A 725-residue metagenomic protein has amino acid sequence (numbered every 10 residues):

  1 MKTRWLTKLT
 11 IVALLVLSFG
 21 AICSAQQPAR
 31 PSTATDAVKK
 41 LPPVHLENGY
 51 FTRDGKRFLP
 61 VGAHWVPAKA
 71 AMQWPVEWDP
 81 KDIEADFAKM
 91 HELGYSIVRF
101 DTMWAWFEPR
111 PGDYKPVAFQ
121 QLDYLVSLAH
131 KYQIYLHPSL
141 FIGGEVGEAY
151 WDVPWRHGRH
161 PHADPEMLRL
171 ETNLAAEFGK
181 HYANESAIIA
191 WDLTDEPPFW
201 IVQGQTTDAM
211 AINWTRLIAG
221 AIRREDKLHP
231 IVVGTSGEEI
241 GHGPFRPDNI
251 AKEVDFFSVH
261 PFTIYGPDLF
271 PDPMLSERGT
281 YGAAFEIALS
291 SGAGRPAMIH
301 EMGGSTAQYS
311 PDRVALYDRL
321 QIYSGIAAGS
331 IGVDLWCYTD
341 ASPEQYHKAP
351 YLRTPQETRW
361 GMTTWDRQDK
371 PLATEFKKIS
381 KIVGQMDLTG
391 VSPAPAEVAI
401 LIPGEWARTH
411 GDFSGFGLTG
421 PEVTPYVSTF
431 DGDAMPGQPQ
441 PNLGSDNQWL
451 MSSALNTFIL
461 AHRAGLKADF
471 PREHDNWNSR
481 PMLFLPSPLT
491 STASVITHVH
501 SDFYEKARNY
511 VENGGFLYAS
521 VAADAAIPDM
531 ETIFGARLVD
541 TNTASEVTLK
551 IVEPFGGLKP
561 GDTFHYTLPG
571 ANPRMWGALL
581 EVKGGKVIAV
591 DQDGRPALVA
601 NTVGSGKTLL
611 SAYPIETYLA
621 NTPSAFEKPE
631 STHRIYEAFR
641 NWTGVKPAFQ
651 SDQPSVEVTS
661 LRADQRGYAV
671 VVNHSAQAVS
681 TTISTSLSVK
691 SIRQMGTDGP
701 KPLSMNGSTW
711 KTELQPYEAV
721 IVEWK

Functional and structural regions predicted by a protein language model:
T10-A21: Bacterial N-terminal signal peptides
V38-N249, V254, T339: Active-site mouth of glycoside hydrolases
K69-D79, W104-Q120, P154-L170, T194-A211 (+6 more regions): The substrate-binding groove and active-site-proximal loops of carbohydrate-active enzymes, especially glycoside
T215-P230, A251-K252, F256, F270-S342 (+3 more regions): Catalytic-core region of carbohydrate-active enzymes that cleave or remodel glycosidic bonds
I231-L269, A307-Y317, I322, I326 (+5 more regions): Substrate-binding cleft/loops of secretory-pathway carbohydrate-active enzymes
G303-Q368, P395-F430, A597-E627: Aromatic/acidic polysaccharide-binding cleft in carbohydrate-active enzymes
D369, T374-S479, A663, P716: Aromatic-Pro/Gly-enriched surface loop or interdomain linker that acts as a lid/target-recognition segment
S491-K725: A conserved amphipathic helix/loop scaffold that creates a polar/acidic microenvironment used either to coordinate
